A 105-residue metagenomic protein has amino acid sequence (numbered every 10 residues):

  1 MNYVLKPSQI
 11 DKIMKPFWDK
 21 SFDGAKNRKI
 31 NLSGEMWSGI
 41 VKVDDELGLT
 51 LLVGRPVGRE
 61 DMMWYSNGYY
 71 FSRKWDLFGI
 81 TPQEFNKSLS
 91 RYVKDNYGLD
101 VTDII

Functional and structural regions predicted by a protein language model:
M1-W18: Short acidic, low-complexity intrinsically disordered linear motifs used for protein-protein interactions
Y3, D100-I105: Short acidic DE-rich linear segments
K6, I10, P82-N86, S90 (+1 more regions): Short amphipathic alpha-helical segments that mediate assembly, nucleic-acid/protein binding, or membrane association
D19, K94: Charged, terminal alpha-helix-loop-beta segments that serve as non-catalytic nucleic-acid engagement and/or assembly
S33-R91: Acidic, low-complexity, intrinsically disordered interaction modules
